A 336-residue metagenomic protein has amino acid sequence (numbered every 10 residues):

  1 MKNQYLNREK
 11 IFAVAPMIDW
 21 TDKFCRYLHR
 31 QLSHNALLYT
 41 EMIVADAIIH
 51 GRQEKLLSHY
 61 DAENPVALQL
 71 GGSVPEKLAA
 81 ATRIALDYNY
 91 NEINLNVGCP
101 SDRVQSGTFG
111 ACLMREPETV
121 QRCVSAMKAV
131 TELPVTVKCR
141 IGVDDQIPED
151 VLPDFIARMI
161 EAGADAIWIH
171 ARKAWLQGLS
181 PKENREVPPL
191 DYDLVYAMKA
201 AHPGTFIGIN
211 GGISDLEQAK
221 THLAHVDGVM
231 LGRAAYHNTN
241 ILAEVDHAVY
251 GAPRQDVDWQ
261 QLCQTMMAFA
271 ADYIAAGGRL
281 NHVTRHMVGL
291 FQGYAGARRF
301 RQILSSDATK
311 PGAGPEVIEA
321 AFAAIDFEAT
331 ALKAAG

Functional and structural regions predicted by a protein language model:
M1-R8, F12-I18, F24, R122-S125 (+4 more regions): Alpha/beta catalytic cores of nucleotide-metabolism and tRNA/nucleoside-modifying enzymes
K2, L6, M17-Y88: Glycine-rich, positively charged N-terminal anion/phosphate-binding segment
P16, M42, L70-G72, V97 (+4 more regions): A cross-domain feature marking catalytic cores of carbohydrate-active enzymes and several ubiquitous metabolic/repair
H34, N89-N91, G163, H225: Short loop/turn motifs at secondary-structure junctions
T40, N91-S101, E161-A174, L231-A234: Non-cysteine beta-strand/loop elements that form the S-adenosyl-L-methionine
V44-I49, G72-P75, G98-L113, K173-G178: Conserved radical SAM core fold
A67-Y90, A111-R122, E149-P153: Glycine-rich anion/phosphate-binding loops
D102-T119, P148-D150, G178-D191, A252-P253: Glycine-rich tight-turn/loop motif centered on a GG-T
